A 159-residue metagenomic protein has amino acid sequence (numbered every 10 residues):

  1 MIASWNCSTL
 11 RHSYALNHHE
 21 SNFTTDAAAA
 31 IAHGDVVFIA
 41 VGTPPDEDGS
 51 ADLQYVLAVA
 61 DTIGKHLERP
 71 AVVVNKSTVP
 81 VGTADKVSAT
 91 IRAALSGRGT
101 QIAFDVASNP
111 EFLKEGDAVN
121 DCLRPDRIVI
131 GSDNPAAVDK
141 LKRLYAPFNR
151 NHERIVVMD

Functional and structural regions predicted by a protein language model:
M1-V36, G42-S50, T90-G97, Q101: Conserved N-terminal Rossmann-fold NAD(P) cofactor-binding segment
N22, D26, A51-V59, E111 (+2 more regions): Short secondary-structure boundary/capping elements
I31, P45-F112: Rossmann-like NAD(P)(H) cofactor-binding subdomain of soluble oxidoreductases
H33, I39-V41, K76, G131-S132: Short, well-ordered coil/turn residues at beta-beta hairpins and beta-strand->alpha-helix junctions within
A40, E47, T83-A84, G116 (+1 more regions): Glycine/Thr-rich phosphate-binding loops of Rossmann-like dinucleotide-binding domains
A89-P110, E115-D159: Internal alpha-helical scaffold of NAD(P)-dependent oxidoreductase catalytic cores
